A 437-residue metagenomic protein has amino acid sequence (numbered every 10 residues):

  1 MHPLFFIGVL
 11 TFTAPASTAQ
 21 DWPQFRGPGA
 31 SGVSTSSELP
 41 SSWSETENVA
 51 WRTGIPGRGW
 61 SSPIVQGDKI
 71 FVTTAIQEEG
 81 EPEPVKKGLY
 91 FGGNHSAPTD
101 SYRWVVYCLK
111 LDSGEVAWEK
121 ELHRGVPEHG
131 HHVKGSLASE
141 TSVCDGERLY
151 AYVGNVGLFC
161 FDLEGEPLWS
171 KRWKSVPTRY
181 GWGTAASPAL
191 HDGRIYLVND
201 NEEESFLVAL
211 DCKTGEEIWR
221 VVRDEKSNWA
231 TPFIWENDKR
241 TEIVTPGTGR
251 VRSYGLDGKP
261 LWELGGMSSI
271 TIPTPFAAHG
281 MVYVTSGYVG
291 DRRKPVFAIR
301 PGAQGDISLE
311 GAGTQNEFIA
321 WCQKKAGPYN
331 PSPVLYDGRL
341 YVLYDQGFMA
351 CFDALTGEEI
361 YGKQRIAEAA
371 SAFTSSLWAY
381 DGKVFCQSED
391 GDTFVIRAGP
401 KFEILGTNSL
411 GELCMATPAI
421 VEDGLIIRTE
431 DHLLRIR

Functional and structural regions predicted by a protein language model:
P3-A14: Bacterial N-terminal signal peptides
A16-R437: Noncatalytic, solvent-exposed loop/strand surfaces of beta-propeller-type extracellular/periplasmic domains
